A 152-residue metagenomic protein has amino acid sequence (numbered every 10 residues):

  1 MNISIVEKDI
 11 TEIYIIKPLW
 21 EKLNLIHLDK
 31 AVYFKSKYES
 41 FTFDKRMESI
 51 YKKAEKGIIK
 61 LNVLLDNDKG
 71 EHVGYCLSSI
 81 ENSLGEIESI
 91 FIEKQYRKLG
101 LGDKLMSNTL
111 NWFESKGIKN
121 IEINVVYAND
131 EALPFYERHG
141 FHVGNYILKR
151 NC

Functional and structural regions predicted by a protein language model:
M1-P18, K22: Conserved N-terminal entry element of GNAT/NAT acetyltransferase domains
L25-S49: Conserved GNAT-fold acetyl-CoA-binding loop/helix
K45-V63, E86: A short helix-loop-beta-strand connector motif used in the catalytic cores of GNAT acetyltransferases and, in some
V63, G70-S79, E86, F91: Conserved beta-strand in the GNAT
S79-E88, R97, H142-G144: A conserved beta-turn-beta hairpin within the catalytic core of GNAT-like acetyltransferases that forms part
Y96, G100-N108: Conserved acetyl-CoA pyrophosphate-binding loop and the N-cap/start of the following alpha-helix in GNAT-like
D103, Y127-N145, R150: Conserved active-site alpha-helix within GNAT-family acetyltransferase domains
F113-N124: Conserved GNAT acetyl-CoA-binding A-motif
